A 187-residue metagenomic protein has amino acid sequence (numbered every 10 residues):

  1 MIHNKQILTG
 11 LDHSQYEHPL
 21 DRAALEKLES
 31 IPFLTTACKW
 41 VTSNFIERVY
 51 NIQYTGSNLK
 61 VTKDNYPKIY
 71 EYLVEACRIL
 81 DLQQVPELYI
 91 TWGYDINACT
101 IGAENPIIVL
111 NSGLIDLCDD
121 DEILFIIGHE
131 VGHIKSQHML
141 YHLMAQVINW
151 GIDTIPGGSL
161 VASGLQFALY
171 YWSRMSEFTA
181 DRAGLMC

Functional and structural regions predicted by a protein language model:
M1-E104, F167, S173: Hydrophobic or amphipathic, alpha-helical segments that drive membrane association/targeting
D64, V109-F125, Y171-R174: Short pre-active-site segment immediately N-terminal to the catalytic Zn-binding motif
L73, L110, A180: Residue-level signature of catalytic and energy-coupling elements of molecular machines, predominantly ATP/GTP-dependent
I108-V109, Q137: Non-catalytic interfacial helical region
C118, I127-S136, T179, A183: Active-site His/Glu-centered metal-binding helix of metallohydrolases
V131-W150: Catalytic Zn2+-binding segment of zinc metalloproteases
I152-C187: Metalloprotease/metallohydrolase-associated module, dominated by Zn2+-dependent proteases
